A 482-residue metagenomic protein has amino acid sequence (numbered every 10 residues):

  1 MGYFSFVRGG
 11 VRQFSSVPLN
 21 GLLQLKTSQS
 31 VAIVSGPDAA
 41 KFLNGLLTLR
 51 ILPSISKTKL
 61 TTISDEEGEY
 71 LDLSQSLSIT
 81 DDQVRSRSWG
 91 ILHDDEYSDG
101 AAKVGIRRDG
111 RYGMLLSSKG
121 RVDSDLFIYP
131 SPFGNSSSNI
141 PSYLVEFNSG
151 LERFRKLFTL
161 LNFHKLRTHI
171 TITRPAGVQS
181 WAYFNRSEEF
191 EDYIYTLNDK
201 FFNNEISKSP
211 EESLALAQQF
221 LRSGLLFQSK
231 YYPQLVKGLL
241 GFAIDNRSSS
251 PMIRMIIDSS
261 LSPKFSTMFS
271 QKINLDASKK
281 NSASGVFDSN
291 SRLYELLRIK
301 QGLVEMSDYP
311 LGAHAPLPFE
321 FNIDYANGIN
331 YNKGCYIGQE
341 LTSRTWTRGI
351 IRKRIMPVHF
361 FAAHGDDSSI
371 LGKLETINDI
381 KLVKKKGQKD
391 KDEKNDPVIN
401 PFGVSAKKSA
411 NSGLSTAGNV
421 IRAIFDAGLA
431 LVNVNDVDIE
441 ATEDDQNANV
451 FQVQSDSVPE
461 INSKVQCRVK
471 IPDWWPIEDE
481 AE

Functional and structural regions predicted by a protein language model:
G2-Q339, S343-E482: Basic, glycine/lysine-rich polyanion-binding surfaces/domains
